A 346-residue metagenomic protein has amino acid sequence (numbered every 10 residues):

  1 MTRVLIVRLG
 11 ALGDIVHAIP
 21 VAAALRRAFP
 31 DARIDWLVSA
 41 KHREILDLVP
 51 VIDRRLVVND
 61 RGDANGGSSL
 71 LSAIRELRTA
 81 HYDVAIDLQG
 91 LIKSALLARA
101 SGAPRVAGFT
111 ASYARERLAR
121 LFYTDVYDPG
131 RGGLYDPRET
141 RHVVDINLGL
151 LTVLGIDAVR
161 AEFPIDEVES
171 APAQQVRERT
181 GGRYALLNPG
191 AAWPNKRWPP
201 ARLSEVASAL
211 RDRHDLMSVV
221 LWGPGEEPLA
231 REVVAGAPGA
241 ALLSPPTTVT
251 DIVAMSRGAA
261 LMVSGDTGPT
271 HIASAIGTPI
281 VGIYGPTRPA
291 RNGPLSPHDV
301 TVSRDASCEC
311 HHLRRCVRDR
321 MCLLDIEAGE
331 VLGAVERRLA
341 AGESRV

Functional and structural regions predicted by a protein language model:
M1-V346: Catalytic machinery of carbohydrate-active enzymes, primarily nucleotide-sugar-dependent glycosyltransferases
